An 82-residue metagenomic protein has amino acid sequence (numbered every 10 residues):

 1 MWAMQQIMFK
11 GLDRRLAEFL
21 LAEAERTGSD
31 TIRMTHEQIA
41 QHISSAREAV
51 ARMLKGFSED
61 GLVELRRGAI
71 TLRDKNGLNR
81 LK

Functional and structural regions predicted by a protein language model:
M1-G11: A small-molecule sensor/coupling module
L12, L21-K82: Phosphate-/nucleic-acid-contacting segments
